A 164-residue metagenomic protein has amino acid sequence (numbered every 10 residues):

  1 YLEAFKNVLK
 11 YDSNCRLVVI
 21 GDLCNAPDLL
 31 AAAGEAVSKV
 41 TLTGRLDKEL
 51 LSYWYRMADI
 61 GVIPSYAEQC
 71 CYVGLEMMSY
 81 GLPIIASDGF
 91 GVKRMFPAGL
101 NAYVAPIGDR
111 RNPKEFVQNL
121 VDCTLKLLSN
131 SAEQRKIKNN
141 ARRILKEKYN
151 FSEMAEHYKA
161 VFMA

Functional and structural regions predicted by a protein language model:
D28-E49: Nucleotide-activated donor-binding/catalytic signature segment of Leloir-type glycosyltransferases, i.e., the conserved
R45-L46, Y53-A58: Short alpha-helical donor nucleotide-sugar binding micro-motif in glycosyltransferases
G61-V62: A short hydrophobic beta-strand element within the catalytic core of glycosyltransferases that build diverse glycans
Y66-A67: Aromatic "clamp/platform" in nucleotide-sugar-dependent glycosyltransferases that forms part of the donor/acceptor
C71-G74, V92: Short glycine/serine-rich donor-binding loops of glycosyltransferases
P83-A86, K93-F96: Short hydrophobic beta-strand element within catalytic cores of glycosyltransferases and related nucleotide-activated
D109-R135: C-terminal "capping" alpha-helix adjacent to the active site of nucleotide-linked donor transferases in cell-envelope
K126, E133-K148, H157-A160: A short, well-ordered alpha-helix in the C-terminal region of glycosyltransferases
